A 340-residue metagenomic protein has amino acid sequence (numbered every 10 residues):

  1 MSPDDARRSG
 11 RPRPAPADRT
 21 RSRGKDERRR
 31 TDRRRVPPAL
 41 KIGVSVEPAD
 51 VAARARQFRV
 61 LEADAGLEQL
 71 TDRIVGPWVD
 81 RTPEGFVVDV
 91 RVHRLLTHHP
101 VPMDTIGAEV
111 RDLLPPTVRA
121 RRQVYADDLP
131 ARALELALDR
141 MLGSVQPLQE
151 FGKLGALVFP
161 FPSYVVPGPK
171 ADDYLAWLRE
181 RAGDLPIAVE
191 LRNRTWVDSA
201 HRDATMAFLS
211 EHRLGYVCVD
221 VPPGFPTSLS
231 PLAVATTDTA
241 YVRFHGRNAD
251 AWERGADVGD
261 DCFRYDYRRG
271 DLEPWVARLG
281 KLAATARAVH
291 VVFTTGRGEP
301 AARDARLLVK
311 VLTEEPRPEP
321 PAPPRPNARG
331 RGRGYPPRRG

Functional and structural regions predicted by a protein language model:
S2-G340: Residues lining hydrophobic/aromatic ligand-binding pockets adjacent to catalytic sites
